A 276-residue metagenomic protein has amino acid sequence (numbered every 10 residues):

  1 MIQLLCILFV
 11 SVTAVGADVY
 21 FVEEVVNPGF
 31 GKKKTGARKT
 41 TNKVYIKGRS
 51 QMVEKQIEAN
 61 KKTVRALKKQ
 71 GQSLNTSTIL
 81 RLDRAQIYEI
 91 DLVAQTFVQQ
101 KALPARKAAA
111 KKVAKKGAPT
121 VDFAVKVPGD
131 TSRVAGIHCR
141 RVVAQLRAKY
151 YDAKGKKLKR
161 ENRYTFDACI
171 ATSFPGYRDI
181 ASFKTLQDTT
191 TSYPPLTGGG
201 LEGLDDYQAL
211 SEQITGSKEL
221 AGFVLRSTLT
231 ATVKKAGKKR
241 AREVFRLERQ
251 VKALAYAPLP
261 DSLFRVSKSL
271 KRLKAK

Functional and structural regions predicted by a protein language model:
M1-I7: Sec-dependent signal peptide recognition, specifically the positively charged N-region followed immediately by
I7-A17: Hydrophobic h-region of N-terminal signal peptides that target proteins for export in Gram-negative bacteria
A17-K276: Extended soluble regions of mature proteins
